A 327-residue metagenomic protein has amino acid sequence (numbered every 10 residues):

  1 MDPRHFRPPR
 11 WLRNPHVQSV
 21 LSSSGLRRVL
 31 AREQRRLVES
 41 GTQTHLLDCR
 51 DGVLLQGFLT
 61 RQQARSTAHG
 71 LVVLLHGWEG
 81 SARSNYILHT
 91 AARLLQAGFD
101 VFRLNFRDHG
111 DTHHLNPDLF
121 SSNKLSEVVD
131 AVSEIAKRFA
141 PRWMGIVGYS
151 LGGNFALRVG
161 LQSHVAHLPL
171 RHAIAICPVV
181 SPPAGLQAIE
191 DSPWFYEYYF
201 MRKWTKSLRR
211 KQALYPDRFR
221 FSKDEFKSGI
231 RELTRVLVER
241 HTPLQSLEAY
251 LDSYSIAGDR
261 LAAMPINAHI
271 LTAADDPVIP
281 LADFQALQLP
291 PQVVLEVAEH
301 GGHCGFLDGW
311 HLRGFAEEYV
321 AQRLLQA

Functional and structural regions predicted by a protein language model:
S23-A64, L307-D308: N-terminal cap/lid segment of alpha/beta-hydrolase-fold proteins
L54, T60-L115, E134, D283: Short, surface-exposed "cap/lid" segments of acyl-processing enzymes
R83, R107-G145: Catalytic nucleophile-loop/oxyanion-hole region of alpha/beta-hydrolase and closely related hydrolase-like folds
K137-P141, G145-H241: Alpha/beta-hydrolase-fold enzymes
V236-R260: Active-site nucleophile elbow and catalytic-triad environment of alpha/beta-hydrolase enzymes
M264, I270-T272, D276: Short beta-strand/loop motif that positions the catalytic acidic residue of the alpha/beta-hydrolase fold
L289-G305: Catalytic histidine neighborhood in serine/cysteine hydrolases with alpha/beta-hydrolase-type architecture
G301-F315: Catalytic histidine-centered segment of alpha/beta-hydrolase-like enzymes
